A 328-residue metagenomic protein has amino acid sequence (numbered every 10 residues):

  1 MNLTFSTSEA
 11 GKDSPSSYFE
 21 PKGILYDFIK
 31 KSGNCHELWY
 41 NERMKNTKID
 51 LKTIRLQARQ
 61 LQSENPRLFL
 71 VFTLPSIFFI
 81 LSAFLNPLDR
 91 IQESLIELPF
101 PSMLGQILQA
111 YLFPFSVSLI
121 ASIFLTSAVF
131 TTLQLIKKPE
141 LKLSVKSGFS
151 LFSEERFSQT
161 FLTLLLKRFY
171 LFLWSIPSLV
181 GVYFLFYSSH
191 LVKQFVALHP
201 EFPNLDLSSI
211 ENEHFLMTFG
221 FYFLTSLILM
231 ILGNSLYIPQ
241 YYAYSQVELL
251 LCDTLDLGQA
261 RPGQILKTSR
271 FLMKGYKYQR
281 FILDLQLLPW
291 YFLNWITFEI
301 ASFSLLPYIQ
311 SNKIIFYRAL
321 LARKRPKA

Functional and structural regions predicted by a protein language model:
M1-T7, L320-R323: Short intrinsically disordered, low-complexity coil segments enriched in acidic
L3-S6, S14, F19, F28 (+1 more regions): Short hydrophobic targeting helices and cationic amphipathic motifs that mediate membrane/organellar targeting
Y26, G33-Y40: Short, positively charged and aromatic/hydrophobic N-terminal segments
Y40-A328: Hydrophobic alpha-helical membrane segments
